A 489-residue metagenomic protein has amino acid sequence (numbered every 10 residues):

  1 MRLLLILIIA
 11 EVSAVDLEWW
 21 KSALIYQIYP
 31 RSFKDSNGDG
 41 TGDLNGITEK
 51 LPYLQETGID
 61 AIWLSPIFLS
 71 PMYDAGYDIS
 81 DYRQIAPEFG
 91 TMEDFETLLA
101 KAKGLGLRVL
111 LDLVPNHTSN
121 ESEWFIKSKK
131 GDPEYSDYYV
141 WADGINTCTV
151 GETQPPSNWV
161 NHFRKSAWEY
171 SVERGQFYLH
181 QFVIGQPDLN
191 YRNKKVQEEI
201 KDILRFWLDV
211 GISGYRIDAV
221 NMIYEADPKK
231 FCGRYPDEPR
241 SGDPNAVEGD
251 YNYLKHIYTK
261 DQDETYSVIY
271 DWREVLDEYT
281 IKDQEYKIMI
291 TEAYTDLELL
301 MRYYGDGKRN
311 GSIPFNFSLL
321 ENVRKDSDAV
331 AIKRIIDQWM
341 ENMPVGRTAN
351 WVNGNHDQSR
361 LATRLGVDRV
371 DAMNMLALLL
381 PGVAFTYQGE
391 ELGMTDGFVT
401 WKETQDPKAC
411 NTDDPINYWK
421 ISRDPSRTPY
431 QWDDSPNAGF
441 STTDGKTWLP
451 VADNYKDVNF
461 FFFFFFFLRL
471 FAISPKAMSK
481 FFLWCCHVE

Functional and structural regions predicted by a protein language model:
M1-A14: Cleavable N-terminal signal peptides of Sec/SRP-targeted secreted and luminal proteins
S13-R205, D209, M222-L297, Y430: Acidic/aromatic-lined carbohydrate-recognition and catalytic surfaces of CAZymes acting on diverse glycans
D16-W20, P228, C232-Y258, S267-Y286 (+9 more regions): Loop/helix patches that line or flank the sugar-binding groove of alpha-linked glycan CAZymes
I62, Y215-I217: Hydrophobic residues within beta-strands of alpha/beta enzymes
L110-L111, R216, I290, V352-N353 (+1 more regions): Generic enzyme active-site microenvironment
L204-Y215, L376-A377: Conserved catalytic-core segments centered on acid/base and nucleophilic motifs
